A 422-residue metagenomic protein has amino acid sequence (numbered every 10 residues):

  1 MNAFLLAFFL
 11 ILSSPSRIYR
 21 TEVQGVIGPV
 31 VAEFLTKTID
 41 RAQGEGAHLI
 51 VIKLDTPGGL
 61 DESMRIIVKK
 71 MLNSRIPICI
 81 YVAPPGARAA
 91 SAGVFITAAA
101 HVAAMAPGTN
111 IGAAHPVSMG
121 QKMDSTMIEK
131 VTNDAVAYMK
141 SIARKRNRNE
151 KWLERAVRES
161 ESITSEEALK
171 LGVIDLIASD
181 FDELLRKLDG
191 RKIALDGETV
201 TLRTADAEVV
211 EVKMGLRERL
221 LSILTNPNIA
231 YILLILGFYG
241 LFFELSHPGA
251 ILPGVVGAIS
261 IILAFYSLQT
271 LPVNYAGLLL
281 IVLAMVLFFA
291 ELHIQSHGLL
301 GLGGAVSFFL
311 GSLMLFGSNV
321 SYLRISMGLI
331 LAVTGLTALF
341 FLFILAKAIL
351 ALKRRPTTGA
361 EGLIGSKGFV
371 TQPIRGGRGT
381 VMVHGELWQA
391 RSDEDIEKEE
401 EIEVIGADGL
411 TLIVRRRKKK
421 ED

Functional and structural regions predicted by a protein language model:
N2-L12: Sec-dependent N-terminal signal peptides
L12-R217, L221: Soluble extramembrane regions of membrane proteins in the secretory/endomembrane system
V26, A360-D422: Terminal membrane-proximal soluble interaction domains of membrane-associated proteins
I27, M127-V131, R144, L176 (+7 more regions): Catalytic cores of large soluble enzymes that bind and process phosphate-bearing ligands
I52, E244, E291, E399: Conserved hydrophobic/aromatic pocket- or pore-lining residues that grip, position, or stack substrates in active sites
L171, L176-L279, F289: Non-cytosolic juxtamembrane linkers/loops that tether extracellular or periplasmic domains to nearby transmembrane
L263, S267-S366: Hydrophobic, low-charge alpha-helical segments
